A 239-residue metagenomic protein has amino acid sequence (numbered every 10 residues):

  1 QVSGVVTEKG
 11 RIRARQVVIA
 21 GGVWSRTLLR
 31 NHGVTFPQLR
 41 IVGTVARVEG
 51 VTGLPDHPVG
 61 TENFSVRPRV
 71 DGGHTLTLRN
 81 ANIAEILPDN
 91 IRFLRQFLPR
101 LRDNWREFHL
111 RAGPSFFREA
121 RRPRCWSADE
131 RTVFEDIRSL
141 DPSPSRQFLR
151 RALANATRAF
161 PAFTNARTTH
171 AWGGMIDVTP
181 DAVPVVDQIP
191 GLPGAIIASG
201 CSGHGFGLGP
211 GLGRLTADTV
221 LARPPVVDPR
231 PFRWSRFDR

Functional and structural regions predicted by a protein language model:
Q1-R124, E135-R146, R150-A159, F163-T164: Flavin-dependent oxidoreductases
P58, D177-V178: A short catalytic or substrate-binding loop motif that flags glycine-/basic-rich loops and adjacent residues that bind
V66, I176-D177: A short acidic, often aromatic-flanked loop/helix-cap motif at beta-alpha or helix-coil junctions that lines enzyme
A128-F134: Short, basic/glycine-rich phosphate-binding loops at helix/coil junctions that contact nucleotide phosphates
A162, W172, V178-R239: C-terminal lid/capping helical subdomain adjacent to the catalytic/cofactor pocket in oxidative enzymes
T169: General small-molecule cofactor/ligand-binding pocket signal
